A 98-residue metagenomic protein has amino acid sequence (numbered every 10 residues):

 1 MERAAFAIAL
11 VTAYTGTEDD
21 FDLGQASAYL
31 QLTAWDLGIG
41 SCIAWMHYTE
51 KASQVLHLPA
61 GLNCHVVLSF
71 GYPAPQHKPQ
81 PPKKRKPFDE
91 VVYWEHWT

Functional and structural regions predicted by a protein language model:
M1-T98: Acidic, surface-exposed loops and disordered segments
